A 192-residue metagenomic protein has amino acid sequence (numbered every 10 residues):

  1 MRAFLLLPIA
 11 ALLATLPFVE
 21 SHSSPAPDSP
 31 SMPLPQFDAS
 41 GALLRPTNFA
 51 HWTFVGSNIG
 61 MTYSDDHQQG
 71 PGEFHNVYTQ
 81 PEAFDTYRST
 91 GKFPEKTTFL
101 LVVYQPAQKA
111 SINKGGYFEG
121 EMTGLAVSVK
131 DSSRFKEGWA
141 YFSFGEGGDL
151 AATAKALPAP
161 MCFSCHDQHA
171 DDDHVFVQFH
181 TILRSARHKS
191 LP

Functional and structural regions predicted by a protein language model:
M1-F4: Positively charged n-region of N-terminal signal peptides that target proteins for export
L7-L16: Bacterial N-terminal signal peptides
P17-P27: Signal peptide processing junction and immediate N-terminal pro/mature segment of secreted/exported proteins
P27-S29, P35-D38, R45-T53, S57-T62 (+2 more regions): Sequence context surrounding c-type heme c attachment/ligation sites in exported
D65: Short, glycine- and charge-enriched coil/turn segments that flank and shape catalytic ligand pockets
Q68: N-proximal, solvent-exposed segments at the start of the mature chain
G72-F84: Short, structured beta-strand/loop micro-motifs enriched in basic residues and often containing a Trp
Y87: Ligand-binding pocket segment of bilobal, Venus flytrap-like solute-binding proteins
